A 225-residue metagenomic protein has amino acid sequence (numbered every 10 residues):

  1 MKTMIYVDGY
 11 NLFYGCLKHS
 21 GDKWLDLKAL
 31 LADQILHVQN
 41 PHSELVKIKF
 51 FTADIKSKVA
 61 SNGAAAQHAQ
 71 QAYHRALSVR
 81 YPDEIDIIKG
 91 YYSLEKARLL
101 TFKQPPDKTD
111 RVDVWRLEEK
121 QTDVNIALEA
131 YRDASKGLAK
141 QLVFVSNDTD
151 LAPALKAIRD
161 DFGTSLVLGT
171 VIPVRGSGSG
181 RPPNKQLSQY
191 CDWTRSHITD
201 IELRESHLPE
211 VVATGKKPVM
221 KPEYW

Functional and structural regions predicted by a protein language model:
M1-D107, R111-R116, D161, V171-V174: Domain-level signal for Mg2+-assisted phosphodiester chemistry and nucleotide/NA-binding surfaces in nucleic-acid
K89-W225: Nuclease catalytic cores that cleave nucleic-acid phosphodiester bonds, predominantly acidic two-metal-ion
